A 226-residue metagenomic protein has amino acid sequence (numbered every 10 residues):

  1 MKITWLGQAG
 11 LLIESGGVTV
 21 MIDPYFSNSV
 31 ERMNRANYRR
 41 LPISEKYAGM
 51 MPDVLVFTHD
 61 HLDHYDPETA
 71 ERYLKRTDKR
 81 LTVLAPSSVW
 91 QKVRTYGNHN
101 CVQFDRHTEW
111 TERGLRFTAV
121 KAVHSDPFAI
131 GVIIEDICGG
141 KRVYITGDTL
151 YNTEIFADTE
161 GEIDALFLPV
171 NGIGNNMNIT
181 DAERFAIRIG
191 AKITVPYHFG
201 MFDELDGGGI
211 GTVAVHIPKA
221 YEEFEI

Functional and structural regions predicted by a protein language model:
M1-E45, F128-G147, A165: Conserved beta-strand hairpin/beta-sheet module of binuclear metal-dependent hydrolase folds, prominently
M1-K2, T77-V83, K141-V143, K192-I193: Short active-site oxyanion
A9, N28-S29, H61-Y65, W90-V93 (+5 more regions): Active-site environment of divalent metal-dependent phosphoester hydrolases
V18-V56, D60, P67-K75, T149-G161: Pre-active-site segment of Zn-dependent metallo-hydrolases
I22-D23, P52-Y65, V83-S87, V143-D148 (+3 more regions): Active-site neighborhood of phospho(di)ester-bond hydrolases with catalytic His/Asp-centered motifs
D78, L84-G140, H216-I226: Metallo-beta-lactamase
T82, G97-T111, E154-A157, E162 (+1 more regions): Binuclear metal-ion centers of metallo-dependent hydrolases, dominated by the metallo-beta-lactamase
V123-I187: Active-site-proximal loop/helix segments of hydrolase catalytic cores
